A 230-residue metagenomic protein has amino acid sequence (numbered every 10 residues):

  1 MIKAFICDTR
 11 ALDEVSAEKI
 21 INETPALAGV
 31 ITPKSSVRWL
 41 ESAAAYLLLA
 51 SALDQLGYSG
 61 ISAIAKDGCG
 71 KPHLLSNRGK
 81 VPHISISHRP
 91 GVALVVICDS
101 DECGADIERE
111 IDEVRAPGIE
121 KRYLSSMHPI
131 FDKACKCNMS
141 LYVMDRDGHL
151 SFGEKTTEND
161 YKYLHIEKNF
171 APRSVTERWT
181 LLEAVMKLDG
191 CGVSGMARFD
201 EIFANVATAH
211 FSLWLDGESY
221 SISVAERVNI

Functional and structural regions predicted by a protein language model:
M1-I230: Core catalytic alpha/beta fold that binds nucleotide/phospho-ligands
